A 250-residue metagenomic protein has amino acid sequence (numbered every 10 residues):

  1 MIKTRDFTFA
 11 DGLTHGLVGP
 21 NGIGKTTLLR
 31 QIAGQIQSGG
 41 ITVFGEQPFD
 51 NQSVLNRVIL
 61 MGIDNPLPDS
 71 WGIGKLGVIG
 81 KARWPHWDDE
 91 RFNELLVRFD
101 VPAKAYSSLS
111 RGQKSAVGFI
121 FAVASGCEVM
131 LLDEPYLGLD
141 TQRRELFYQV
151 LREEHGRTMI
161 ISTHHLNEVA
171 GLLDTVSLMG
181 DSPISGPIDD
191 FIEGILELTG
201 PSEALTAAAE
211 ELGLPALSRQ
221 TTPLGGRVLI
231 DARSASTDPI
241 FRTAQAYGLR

Functional and structural regions predicted by a protein language model:
M1-L13, G39: Conserved beta-strand
H15, T26-Q35: Short, conserved post-Walker A segment of ABC-type ATPase nucleotide-binding domains
V18-P20: The feature captures the beta-strand-to-loop junction immediately N-terminal to the Walker
G34, S38-V54: Conserved ABC transporter NBD signature motif
S53, L60-V117: ABC-family P-loop ATPase nucleotide-binding domains
M130-E134, L139: Catalytic Walker B motif of ABC-type/P-loop ATPase nucleotide-binding domains
T141-R143: Helix N-cap at the start of a conserved alpha-helix in ABC-type nucleotide-binding domains
E145-I160, H164-D231: ABC transporter nucleotide-binding domain
